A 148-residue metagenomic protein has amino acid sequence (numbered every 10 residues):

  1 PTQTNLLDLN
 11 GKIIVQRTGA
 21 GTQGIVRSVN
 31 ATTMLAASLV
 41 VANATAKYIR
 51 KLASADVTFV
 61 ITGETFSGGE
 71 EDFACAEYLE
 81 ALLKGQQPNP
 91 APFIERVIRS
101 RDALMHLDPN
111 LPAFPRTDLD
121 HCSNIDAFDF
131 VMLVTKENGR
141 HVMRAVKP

Functional and structural regions predicted by a protein language model:
P1-I13, R17-G19, R27-T33, E70-P148: Long, charged alpha-helical interface segments
P1-T65: Internal, conserved structured core segments that host functional sites
